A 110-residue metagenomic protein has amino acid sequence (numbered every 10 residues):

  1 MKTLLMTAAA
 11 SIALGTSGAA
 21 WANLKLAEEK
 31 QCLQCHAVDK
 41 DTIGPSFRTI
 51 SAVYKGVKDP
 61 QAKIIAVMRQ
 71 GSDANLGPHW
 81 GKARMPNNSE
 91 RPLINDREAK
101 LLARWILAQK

Functional and structural regions predicted by a protein language model:
M1-L4: Positively charged n-region of N-terminal signal peptides that target proteins for export
T7-G15: Bacterial N-terminal signal peptides
L26-E29, P78: Short sequence/structural segments immediately N-terminal
K30-V38, L102: The canonical Cys-X-X-Cys-His
I43-A52, Q70-E98: Axial heme c-ligation environment in periplasmic c-type cytochrome domains
A52-K55, R69, D73, R104-K110: Sec-exported extracytoplasmic/periplasmic mature domains
S89, R97-K110: Aromatic- and Gly/Pro-enriched helix-to-coil junctions and flexible linker segments
